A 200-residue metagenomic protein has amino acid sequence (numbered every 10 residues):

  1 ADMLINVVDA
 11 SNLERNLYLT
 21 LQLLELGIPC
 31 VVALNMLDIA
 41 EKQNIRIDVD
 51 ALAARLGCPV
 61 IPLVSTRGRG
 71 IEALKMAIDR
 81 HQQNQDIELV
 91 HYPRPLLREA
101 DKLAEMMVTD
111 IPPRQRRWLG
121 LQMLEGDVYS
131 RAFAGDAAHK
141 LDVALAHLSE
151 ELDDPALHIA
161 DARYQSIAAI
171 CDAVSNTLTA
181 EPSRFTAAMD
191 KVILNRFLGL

Functional and structural regions predicted by a protein language model:
A1-I61: Conserved C-terminal guanine-recognition region of P-loop GTPase G domains, centered on the G4
D2, Q165, S183-A187: Alpha-helical membrane and juxtamembrane elements of multi-pass inner-membrane transport and channel proteins
L26, A54, R114, S183 (+1 more regions): Short flexible coil/turn linkers enriched for glycine and charged/polar residues that connect secondary-structure
V31, E41-A180: Alpha-helical transmembrane helix bundles of large polytopic membrane transport and channel proteins
A160-A162, A188-L200: Hydrophobic alpha-helical transmembrane segments
S175-V192: Cytosolic juxtamembrane amphipathic/interface segments immediately preceding and feeding into a transmembrane helix
